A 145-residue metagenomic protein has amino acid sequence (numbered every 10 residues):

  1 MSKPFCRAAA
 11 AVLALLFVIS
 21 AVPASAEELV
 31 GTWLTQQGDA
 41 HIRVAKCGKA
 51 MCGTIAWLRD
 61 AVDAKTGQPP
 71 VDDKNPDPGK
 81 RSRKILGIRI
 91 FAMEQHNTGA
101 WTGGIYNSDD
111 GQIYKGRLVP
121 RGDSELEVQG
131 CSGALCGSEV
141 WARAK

Functional and structural regions predicted by a protein language model:
M1-V12: Bacterial N-terminal signal peptides that target proteins for export
A10-S20: Bacterial N-terminal signal peptides
A21-A26: Sec/Tat signal peptide C-region and signal peptidase I cleavage site
L29-V30, Q36-D109, I113-G116: Central antiparallel beta-sheet cores of small beta-barrel/beta-sandwich binding domains
C47, R121-G122: Structural motif
S108-D110, K115-V119, E125-S138: Short, exposed beta-strand-loop hairpins at the edges of beta-sheets in extracellular/periplasmic proteins
A144-K145: Short, solvent-exposed mixed-charge patches
